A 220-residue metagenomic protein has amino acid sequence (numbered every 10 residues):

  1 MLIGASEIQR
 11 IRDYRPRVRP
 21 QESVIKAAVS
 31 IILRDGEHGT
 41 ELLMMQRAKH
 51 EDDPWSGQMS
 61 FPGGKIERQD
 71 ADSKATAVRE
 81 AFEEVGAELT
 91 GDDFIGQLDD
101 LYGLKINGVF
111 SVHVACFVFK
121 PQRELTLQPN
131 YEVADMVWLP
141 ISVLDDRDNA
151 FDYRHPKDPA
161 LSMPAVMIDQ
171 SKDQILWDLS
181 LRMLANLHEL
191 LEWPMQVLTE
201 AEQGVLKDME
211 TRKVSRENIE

Functional and structural regions predicted by a protein language model:
M1-F61, K65-E83, A87-Q97, L101-L125 (+3 more regions): N-terminal leader/linker segments that precede catalytic domains of diphosphate-processing enzymes
T126-L144: Acidic, glycine-rich loop-and-strand cores that form catalytic or ligand-binding grooves in diverse globular domains
N149-D152: Amphipathic alpha-helical oligomerization/scaffold segments
